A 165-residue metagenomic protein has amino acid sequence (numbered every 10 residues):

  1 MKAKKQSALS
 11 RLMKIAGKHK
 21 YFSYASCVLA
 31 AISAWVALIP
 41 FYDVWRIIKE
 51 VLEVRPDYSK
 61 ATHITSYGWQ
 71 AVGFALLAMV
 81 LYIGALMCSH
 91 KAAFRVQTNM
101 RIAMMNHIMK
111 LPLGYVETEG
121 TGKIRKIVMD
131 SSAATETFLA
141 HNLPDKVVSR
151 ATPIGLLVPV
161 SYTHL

Functional and structural regions predicted by a protein language model:
M1-Q6, R46: Membrane-proximal cytosolic tails and large cytosolic loops of membrane proteins
K5-K20, I124: A short amphipathic helical element positioned immediately N-terminal to and/or at the very start of a transmembrane
A16, M109-I154: Juxtamembrane loop-to-helix connectors within ABC transporter transmembrane domains
S23-G84: Transmembrane helix-loop-helix hairpins at lipid-water interfaces of multipass membrane proteins, especially the type-1
A30-A37, A75-Y82, L86, D130-T152: Membrane-embedded alpha-helical bundles that form the substrate/pore pathway in multi-pass transport systems
T163-H164: Conserved small/polar residues in nucleotide/adenosyl-binding loops
